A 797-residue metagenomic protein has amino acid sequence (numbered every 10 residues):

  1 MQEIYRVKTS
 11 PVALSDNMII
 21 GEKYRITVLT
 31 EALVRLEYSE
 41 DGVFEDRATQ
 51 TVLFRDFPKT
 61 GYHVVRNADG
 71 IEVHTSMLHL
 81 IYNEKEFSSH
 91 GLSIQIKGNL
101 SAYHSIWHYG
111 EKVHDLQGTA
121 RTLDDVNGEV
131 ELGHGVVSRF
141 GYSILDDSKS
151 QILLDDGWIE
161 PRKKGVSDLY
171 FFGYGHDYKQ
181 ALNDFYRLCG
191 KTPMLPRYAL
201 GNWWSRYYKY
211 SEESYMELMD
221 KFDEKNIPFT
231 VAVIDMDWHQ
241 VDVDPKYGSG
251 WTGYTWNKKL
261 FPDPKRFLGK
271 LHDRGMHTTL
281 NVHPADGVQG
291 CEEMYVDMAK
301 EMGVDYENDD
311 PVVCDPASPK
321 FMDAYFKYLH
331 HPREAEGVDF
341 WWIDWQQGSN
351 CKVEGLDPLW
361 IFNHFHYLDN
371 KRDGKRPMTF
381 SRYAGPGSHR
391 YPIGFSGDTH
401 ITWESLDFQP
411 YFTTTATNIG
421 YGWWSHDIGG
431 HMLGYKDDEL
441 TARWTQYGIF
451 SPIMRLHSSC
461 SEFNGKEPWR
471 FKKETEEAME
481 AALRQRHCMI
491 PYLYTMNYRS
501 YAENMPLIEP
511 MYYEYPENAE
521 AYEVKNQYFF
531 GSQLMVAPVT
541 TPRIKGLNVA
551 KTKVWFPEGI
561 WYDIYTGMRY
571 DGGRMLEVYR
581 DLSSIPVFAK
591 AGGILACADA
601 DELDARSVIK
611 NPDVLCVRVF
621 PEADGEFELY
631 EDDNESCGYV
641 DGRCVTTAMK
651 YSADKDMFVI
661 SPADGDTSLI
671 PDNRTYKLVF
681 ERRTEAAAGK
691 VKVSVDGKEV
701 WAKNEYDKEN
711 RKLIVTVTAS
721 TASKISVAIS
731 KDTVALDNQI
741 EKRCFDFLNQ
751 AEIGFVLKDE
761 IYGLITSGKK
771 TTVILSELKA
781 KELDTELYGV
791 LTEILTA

Functional and structural regions predicted by a protein language model:
I4-Y5, L29-A68: A low-complexity, Ser/Thr/Gly/Pro-enriched, surface-exposed linker/loop concept that marks segments flanking
Y5, R47-G61, V304, Y562-L582 (+1 more regions): Solvent-exposed beta-strand/loop surfaces of large extracellular or lumenal domains
I26, V34-L36, V73-L80, M535-P538 (+1 more regions): Short, well-ordered beta-strand segments enriched in hydrophobic/aromatic residues
T51, Y82-D115, D599-D601, A605-R606 (+1 more regions): Glycine/proline-rich low-complexity spacer/linker segments in large multi-domain proteins
H63-A199, R206-Y207, M219-E224, Y579-D601 (+1 more regions): Catalytic and substrate-binding clefts that recognize carbohydrates or anionic sugar/phosphate headgroups
Y103-I106, P228-M479, E514-N518, V524: Aromatic- and carboxylate-enriched substrate-binding clefts and catalytic-loop regions of carbohydrate-active enzymes
D125-V126, T192-A199, S205-P262: A conserved hydrophobic secondary-structure block that centers on an alpha-helix together with its immediately flanking
Y367, P386-G394, F408-F412, A416-H426 (+3 more regions): Catalytic core of carbohydrate-active enzymes
